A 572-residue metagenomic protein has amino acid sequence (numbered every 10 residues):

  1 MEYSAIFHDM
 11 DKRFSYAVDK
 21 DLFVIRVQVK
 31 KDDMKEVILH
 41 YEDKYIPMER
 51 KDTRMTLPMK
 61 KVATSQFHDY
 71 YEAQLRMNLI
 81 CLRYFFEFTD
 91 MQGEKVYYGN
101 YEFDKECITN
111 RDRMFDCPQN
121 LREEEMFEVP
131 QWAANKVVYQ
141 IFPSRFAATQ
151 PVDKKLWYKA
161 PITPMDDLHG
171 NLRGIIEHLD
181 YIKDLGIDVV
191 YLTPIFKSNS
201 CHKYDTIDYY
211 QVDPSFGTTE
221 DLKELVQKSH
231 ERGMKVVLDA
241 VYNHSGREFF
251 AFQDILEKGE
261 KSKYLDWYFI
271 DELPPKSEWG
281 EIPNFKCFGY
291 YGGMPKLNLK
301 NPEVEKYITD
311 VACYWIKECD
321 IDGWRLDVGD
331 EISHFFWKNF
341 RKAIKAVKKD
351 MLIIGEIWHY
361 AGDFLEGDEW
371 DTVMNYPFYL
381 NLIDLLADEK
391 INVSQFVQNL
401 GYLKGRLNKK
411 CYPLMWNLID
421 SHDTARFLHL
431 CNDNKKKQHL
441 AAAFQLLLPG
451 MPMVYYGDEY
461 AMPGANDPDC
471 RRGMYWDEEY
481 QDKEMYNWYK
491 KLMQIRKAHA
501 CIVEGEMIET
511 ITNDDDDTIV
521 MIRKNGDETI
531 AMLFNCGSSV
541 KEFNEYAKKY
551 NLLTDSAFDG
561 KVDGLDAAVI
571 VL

Functional and structural regions predicted by a protein language model:
M1, K31, L82, F558-L572: C-terminal beta-strand-rich structural cap/linker in extracellular carbohydrate-active enzymes
M1-V24, I46-V138, T149-T163, D167: The feature marks proteins involved in alpha-glucan
V24-R26, Q494, T510-Y546: Carbohydrate-binding surface patches
V27, I141, I182, L192 (+11 more regions): Conserved, mostly hydrophobic/aromatic
K136, F142-D188, I195-C313, K317-E318 (+2 more regions): Substrate-binding/active-site clefts of carbohydrate-active enzymes
V137-Y139, V190-L192, V236-L238, W324 (+4 more regions): Hydrophobic faces of well-ordered beta-strands that scaffold small-molecule active sites in alpha/beta enzyme cores
S144, E366-T372, P413-K435, L440-Q481: Aromatic/acidic polysaccharide-binding cleft in carbohydrate-active enzymes
V226-M234, F249-G259, K317, D327-K410 (+5 more regions): Active-site-proximal helices and loops of the catalytic beta/alpha 8
